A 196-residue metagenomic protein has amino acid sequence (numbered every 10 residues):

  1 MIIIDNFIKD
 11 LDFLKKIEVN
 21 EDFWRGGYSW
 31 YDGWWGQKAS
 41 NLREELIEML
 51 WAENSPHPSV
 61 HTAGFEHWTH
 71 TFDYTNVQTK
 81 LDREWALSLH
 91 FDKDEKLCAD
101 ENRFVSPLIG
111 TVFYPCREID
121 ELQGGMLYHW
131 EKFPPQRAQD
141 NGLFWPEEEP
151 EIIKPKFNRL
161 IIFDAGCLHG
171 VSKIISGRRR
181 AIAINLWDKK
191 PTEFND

Functional and structural regions predicted by a protein language model:
M1-L160, G166-D196: Fe(II)/2-oxoglutarate oxygenase catalytic core
